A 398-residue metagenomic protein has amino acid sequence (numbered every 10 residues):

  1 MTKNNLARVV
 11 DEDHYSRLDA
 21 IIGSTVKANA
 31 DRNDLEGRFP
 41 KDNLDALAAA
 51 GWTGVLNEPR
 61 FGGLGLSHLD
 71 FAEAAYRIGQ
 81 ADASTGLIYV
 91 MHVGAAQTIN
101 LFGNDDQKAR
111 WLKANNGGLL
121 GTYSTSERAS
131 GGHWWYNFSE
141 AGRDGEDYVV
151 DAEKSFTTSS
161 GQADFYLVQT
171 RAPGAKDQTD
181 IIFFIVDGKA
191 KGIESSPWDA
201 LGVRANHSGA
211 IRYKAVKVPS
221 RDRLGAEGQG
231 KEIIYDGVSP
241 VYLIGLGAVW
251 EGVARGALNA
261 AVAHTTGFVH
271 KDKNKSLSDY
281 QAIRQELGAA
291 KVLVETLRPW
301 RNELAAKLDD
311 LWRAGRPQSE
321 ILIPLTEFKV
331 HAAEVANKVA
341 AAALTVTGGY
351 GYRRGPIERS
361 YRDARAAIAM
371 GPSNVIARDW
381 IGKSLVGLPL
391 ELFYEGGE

Functional and structural regions predicted by a protein language model:
M1-A20, E395-E398: Basic/polar N-terminal segments that are highly enriched at the extreme N-terminus, encompassing both cleavable
K27-D34, E295-H331, L344-Y352: C-terminal helix-coil-helix/basic helical segment that borders enzyme active sites and/or dimer interfaces and provides
F39-A49, G54-T158: Glycine-rich flavin
E153-I193: A short core secondary-structure module
S155-S160, S239-L246, A367-N374: Glycine-rich phosphate/pyrophosphate-binding beta-alpha loops
A200-E295: Glycine-rich beta->alpha junctions and the first turn(s) of the following alpha-helix
G252, G288-E295, T326, V330-N337 (+1 more regions): Generic structural signal for well-ordered, non-transmembrane alpha-helical segments in soluble/cytosolic regions
G349-E398: Glycine-rich phosphate/cofactor-binding loops in nucleotide/flavin-utilizing enzymes
